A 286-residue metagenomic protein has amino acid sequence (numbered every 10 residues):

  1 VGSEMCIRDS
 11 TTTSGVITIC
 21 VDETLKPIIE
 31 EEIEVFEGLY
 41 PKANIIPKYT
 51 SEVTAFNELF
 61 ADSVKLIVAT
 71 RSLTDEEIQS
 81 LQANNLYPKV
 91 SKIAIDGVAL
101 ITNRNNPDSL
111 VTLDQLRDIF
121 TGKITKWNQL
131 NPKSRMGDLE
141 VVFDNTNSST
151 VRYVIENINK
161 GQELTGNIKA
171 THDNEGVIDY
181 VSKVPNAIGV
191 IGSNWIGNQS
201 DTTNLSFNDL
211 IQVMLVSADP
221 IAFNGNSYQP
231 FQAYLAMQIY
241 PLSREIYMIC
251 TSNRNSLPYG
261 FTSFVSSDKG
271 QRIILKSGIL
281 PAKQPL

Functional and structural regions predicted by a protein language model:
S3, R8-K48, E52-V53, N57-F60 (+2 more regions): Exported/periplasmic ABC-transporter solute-binding proteins
V53-N84, Q199: Pocket-flanking alpha-helical
N85-K89: Periplasmic N-terminal soluble interaction domains immediately after the signal peptide in Gram-negative
